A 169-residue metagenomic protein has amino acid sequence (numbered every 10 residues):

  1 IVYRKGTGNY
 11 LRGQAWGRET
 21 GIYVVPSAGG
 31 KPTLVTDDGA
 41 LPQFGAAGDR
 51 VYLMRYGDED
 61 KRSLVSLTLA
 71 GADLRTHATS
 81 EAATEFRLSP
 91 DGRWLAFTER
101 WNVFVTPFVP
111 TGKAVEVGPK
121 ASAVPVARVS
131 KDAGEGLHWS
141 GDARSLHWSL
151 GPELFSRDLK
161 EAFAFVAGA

Functional and structural regions predicted by a protein language model:
V2-Y23, S27, P32-V65, L69 (+5 more regions): A flexible loop/linker signature enriched in serine peptidases of the S9 family
A121-S130: A short helix->beta-strand "capping" segment at the edge of beta-propeller domains
L137-G141: An N-terminal, helix-rich hydrophobic module
